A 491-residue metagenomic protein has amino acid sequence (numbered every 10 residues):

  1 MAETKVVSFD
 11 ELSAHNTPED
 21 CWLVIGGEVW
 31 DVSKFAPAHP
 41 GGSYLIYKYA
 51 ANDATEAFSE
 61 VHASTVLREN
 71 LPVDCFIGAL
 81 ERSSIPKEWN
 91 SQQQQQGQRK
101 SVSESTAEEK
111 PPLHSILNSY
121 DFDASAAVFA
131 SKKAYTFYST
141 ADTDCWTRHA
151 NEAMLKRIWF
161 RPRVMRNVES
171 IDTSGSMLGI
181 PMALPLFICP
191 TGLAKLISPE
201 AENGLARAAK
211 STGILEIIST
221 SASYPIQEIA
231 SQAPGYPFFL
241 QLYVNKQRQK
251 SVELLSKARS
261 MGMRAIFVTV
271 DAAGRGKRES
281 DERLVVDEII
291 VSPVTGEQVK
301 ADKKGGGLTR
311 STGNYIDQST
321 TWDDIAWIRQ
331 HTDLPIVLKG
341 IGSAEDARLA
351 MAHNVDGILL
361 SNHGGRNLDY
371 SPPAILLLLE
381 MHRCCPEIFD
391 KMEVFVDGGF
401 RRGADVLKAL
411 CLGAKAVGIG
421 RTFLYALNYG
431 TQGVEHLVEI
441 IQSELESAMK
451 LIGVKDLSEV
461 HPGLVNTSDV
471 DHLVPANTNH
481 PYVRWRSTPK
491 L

Functional and structural regions predicted by a protein language model:
M1-D121, F129-K132: B-type heme-binding environments
Q92-G179, E288-Q298, L308-T320, V460 (+1 more regions): An N-cap/entry alpha-helix motif that binds or orients negatively charged groups
T173, G192-A194, S219-I226, A344: Short glycine-enriched loops at secondary-structure junctions
P181-S221: Glycine-rich active-site/cofactor-binding loop and its immediate structural neighborhood
L193, R207, S231-Q232, K246-V396 (+1 more regions): Alpha/beta enzyme core
S211-Q232, Y236-Q249: A gly/proline- and charged-residue-enriched helix-loop-helix capping module
K408-L437, T467, W485-K490: A compact, surface-exposed functional segment
T431-H472: Internal helix-turn-beta structural module
